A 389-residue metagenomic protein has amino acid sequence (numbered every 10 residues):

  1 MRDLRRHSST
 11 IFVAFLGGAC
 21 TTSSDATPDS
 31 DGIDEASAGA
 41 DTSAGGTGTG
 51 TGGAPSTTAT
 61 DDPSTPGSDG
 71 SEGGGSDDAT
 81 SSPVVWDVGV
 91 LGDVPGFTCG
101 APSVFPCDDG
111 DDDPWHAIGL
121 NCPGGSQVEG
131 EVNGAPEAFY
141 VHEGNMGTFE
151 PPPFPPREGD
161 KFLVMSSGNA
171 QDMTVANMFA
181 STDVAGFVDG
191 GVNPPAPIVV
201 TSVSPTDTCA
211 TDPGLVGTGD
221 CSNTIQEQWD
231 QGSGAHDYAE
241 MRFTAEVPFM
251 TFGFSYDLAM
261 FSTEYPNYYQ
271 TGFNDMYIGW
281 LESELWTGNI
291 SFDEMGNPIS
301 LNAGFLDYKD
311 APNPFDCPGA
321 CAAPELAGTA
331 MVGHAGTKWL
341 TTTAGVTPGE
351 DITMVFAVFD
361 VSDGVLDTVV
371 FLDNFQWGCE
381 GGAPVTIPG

Functional and structural regions predicted by a protein language model:
M1-G18: Sec-dependent bacterial lipoprotein signal peptides
D3-L4, S23-T27, N302-G304, F375: Glycine-centered secondary-structure boundary/capping sites
A19-P95: Ser/Thr-rich, Pro/Gly/Ala-heavy low-complexity intrinsically disordered linkers and tails of secreted extracellular
P83-G389: Aromatic (Trp/Tyr/Phe) and Gly/Pro-enriched flexible surface segments
